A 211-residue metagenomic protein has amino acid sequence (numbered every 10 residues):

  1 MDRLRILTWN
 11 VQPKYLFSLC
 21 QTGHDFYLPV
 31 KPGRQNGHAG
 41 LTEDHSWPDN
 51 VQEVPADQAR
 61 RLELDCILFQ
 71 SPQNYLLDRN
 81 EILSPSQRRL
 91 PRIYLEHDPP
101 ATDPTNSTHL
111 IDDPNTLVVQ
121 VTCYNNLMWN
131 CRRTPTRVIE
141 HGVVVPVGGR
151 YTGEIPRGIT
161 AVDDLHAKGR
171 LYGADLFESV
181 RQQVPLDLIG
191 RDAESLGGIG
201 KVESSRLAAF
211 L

Functional and structural regions predicted by a protein language model:
M1-I6: Extreme N-terminal starter segment of soluble prokaryotic enzymes
T8, Q12-Y15, C20, H24-T116 (+1 more regions): Extended catalytic core of nucleotide-activated donor transferases of GT-like folds
Y15, D57, S107-T108, L176 (+1 more regions): Acidic, amphipathic alpha-helical patches
L28, M128-C131, G142-L207: Conserved catalytic-core segment of nucleotide-activated headgroup transferases in glycan assembly
R92, L117, P135, P156-R157: A generic secondary-structure signal marking the coil-to-beta-strand transition
D103-S107, P114-T136, V145-G148, A167-G173: A short, active-site helix/loop in glycosyltransferases that binds the activated sugar's phosphate group
I139: Hydrophobic residues at beta-strand termini and immediately following loops that shape nucleotide-binding pockets
